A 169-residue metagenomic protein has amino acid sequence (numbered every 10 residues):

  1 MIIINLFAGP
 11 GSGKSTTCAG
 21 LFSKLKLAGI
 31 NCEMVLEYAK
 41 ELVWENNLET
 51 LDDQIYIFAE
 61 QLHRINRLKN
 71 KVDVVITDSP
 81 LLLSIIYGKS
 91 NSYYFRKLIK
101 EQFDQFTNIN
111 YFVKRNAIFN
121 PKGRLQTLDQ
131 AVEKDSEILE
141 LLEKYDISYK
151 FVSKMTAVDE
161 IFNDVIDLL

Functional and structural regions predicted by a protein language model:
L6: Hydrophobic anchor at the beta1->P-loop junction of P-loop NTPases
P10: The conserved Walker
K14: Conserved lysine of the Walker
T17: Hydrophobic positions on the alpha1 helix immediately C-terminal to the Walker A/P-loop
F22-H63: Conserved substrate/cofactor phosphate-moiety recognition/catalytic segment in nucleotide-dependent phosphotransferases
E37-Y38, D78-L81, F112-N116: Short loop/turn segments at strand-loop or loop-helix junctions that form parts of catalytic or ligand-binding pockets
L48-Y93: Conserved nucleotide-sensing/catalytic segment adjacent to the nucleotide-binding pocket in NTP-handling enzymes
N91-I166: A glycine- and Lys/Arg-enriched "phosphate-lid" helix/loop adjacent to the NTP-binding pocket of small-molecule kinases
